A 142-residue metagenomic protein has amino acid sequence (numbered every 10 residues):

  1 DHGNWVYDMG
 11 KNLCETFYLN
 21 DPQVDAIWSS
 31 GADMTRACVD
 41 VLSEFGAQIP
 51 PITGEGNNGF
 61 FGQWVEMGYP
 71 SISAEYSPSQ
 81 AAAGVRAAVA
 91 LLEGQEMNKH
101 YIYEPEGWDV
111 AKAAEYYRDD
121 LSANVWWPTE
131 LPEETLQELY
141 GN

Functional and structural regions predicted by a protein language model:
D1-N142: A residue-level marker of the well-folded mature domains of exported/periplasmic proteins
